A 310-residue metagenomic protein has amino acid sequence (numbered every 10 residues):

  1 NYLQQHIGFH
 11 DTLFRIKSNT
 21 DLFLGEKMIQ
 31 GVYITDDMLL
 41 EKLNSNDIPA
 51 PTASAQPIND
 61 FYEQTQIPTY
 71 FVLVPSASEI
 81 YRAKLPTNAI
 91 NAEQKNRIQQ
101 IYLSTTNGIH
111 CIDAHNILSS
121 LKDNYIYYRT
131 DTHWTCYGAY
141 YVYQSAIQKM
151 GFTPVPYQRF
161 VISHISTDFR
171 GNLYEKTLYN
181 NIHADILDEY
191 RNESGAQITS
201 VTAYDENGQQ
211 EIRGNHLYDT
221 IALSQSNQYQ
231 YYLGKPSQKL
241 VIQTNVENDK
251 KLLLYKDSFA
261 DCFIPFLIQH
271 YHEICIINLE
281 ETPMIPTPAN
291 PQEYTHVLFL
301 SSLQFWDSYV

Functional and structural regions predicted by a protein language model:
N1-V310: Extracellular glycan-modifying ectodomains
